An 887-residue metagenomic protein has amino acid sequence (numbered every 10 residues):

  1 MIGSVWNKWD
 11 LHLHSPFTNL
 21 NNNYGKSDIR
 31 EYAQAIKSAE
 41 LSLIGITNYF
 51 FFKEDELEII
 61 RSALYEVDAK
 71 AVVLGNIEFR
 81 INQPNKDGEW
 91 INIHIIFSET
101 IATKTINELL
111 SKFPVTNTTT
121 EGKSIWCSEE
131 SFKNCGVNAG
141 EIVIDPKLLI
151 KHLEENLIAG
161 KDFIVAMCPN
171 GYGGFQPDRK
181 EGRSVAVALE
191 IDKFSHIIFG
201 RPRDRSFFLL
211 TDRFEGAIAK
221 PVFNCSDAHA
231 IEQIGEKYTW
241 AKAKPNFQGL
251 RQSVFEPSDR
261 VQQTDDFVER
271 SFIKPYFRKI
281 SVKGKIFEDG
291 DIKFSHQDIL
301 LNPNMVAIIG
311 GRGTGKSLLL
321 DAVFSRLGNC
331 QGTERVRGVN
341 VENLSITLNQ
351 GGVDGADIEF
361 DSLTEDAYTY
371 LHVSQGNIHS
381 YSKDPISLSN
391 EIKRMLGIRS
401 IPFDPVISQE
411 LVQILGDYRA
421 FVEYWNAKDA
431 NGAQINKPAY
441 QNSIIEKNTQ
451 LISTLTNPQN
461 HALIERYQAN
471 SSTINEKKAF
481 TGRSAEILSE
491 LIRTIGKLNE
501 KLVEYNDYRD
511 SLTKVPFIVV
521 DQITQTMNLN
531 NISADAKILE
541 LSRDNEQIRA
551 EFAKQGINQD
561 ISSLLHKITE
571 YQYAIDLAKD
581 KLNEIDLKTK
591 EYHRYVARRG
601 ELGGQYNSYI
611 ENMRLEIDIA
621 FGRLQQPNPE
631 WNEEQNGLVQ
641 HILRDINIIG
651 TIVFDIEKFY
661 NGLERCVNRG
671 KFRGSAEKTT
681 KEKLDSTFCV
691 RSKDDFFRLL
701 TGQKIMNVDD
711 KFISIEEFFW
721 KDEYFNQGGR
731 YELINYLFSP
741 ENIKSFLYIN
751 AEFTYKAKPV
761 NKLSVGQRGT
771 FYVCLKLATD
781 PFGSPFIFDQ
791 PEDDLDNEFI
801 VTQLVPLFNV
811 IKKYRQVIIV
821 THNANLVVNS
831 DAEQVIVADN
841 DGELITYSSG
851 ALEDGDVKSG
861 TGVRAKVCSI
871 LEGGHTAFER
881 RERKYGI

Functional and structural regions predicted by a protein language model:
M1-L43, K53-L74, F79-K104, L110 (+1 more regions): Charged catalytic cores and adjacent phosphate/nucleic-acid-binding surfaces used for phosphate/nucleic-acid chemistry
I44-I46, E99, N302-E334, G769-A778 (+2 more regions): Phosphate-binding glycine-rich loops of NTP-binding sites
S281-H372, H379, R673-A676: Phosphate-binding active sites in nucleotide-utilizing proteins
L300-S317, S374, N750-L775, P791-F799: Conserved ABC ATPase signature
L327-L363, G603, M613-N632, A838-S849: Flexible phosphate/Mg2+-sensing switch loops adjacent to catalytic phosphate-binding sites
V341, Y368, I392-I398, V801-I887: C-terminal lobe/lid and adjacent interdomain/linker elements of RecA-like ASCE P-loop ATPase modules
A356-A433: Extended, charged alpha-helical "arm/stalk" segments used for dimerization and assembly in large NTPase-driven machines
P438-K762, R768, Y772, L777: Extended, charged coiled-coil "arm/hinge" scaffolds of SMC/Rad50-like chromosome-maintenance ATPases and other large
